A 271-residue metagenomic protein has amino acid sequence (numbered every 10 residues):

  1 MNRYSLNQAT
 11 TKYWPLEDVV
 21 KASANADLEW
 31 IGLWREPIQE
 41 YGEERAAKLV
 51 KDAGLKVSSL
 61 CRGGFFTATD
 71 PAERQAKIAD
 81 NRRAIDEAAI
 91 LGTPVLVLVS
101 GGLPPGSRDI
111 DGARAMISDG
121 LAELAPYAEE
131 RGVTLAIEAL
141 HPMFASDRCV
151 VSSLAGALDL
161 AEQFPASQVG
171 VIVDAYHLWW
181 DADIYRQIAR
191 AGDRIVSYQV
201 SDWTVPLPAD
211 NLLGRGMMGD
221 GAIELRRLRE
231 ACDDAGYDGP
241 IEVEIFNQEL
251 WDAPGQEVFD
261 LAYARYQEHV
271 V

Functional and structural regions predicted by a protein language model:
M1-D27, K51, T93, V151-V173 (+1 more regions): Histidine-acidic metal/acid-base catalytic patches
N2-P15, F65-I78, S107-A113: Active-site mouth loops of central-metabolism enzymes
T10-K12, R35-P37, G63-F66, S100-P104 (+4 more regions): Active-site-proximal loop/turn and secondary-structure-junction residues that shape catalytic pockets, frequently
A22, A26-Y41, C61-G64: N-terminal substrate-binding region of glycoside hydrolase catalytic domains
E29-W30, K56, P94, T134 (+1 more regions): Residue-level detector of anion-binding/catalytic polar loops
G32, S59-C61, V97, A136 (+2 more regions): Conserved beta-strand positions in the central sheet of alpha/beta enzyme cores
Q39-L49: Active-site-adjacent beta->alpha loops and helix N-cap segments on the catalytic face of soluble alpha/beta enzymes
D52, P71-G170, W180-A182: Active-site acidic/histidine proton-transfer and metal-coordination neighborhood in alpha/beta enzyme cores
